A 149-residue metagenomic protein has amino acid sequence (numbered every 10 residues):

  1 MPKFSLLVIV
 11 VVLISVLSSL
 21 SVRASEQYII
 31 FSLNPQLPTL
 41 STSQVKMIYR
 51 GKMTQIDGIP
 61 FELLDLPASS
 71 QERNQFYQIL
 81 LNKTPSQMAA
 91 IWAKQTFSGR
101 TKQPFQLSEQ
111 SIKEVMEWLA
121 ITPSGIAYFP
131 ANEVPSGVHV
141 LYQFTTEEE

Functional and structural regions predicted by a protein language model:
M1-F4: Positively charged n-region of N-terminal signal peptides that target proteins for export
L7-V8, F144: Short helix-onset patch at the extreme N-terminus, typifying the N->h transition of secretory signal peptides
V8-V16: Bacterial N-terminal signal peptides
S19-S21: N-terminal signal peptide c-region/cleavage motif recognized by signal peptidases
A24-E149: Flexible loop/hinge segments at secondary-structure junctions
